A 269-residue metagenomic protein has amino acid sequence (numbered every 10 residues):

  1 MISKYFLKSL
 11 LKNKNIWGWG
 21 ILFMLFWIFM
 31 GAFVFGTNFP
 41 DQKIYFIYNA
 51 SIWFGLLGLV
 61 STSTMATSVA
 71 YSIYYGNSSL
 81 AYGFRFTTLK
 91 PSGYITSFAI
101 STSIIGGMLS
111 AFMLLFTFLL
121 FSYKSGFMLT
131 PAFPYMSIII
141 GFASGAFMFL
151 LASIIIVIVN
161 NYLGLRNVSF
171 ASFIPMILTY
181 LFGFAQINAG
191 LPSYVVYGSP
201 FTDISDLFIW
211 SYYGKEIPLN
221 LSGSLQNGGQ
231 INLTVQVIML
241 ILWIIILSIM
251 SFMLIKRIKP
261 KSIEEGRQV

Functional and structural regions predicted by a protein language model:
M1, Q186-S224: Short hydrophobic, aromatic-rich alpha-helical segments embedded in or entering the lipid bilayer of multi-pass
M1-F23, E265-V269: Aromatic- and glycine-rich beta-strand/loop motifs that create alpha-glucan
L10, M65-P91: Transmembrane helix boundary and interhelical loop/hinge segments in multi-pass membrane proteins
W19, W27-G31, A50-S72: Long, hydrophobic alpha-helical segments
M30-F35, I155-G198: Transmembrane helix segments
S61, P91-Y123, S137-F142, A146 (+1 more regions): Selective transmembrane-helix segments that form parts of the transport pathway or gating/packing helices in multipass
A132-Y162, L178-F182, I245-M250: Hydrophobic alpha-helical transmembrane segments of polytopic membrane proteins
I154, K215, L225-V269: Junction motif at the cytosolic side of a transmembrane helix
